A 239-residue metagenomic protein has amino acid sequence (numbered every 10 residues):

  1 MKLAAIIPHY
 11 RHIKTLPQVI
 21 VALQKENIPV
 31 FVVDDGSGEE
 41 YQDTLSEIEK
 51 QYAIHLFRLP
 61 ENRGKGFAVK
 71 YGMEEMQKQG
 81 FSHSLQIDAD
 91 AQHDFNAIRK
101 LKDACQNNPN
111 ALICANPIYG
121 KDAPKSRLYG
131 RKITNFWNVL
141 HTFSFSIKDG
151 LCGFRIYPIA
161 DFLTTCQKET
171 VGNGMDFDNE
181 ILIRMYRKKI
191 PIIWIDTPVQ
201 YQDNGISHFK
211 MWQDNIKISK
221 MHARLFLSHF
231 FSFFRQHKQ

Functional and structural regions predicted by a protein language model:
L3, K14, T170-Q239: Hydrophobic helical membrane-anchoring modules
H9-K25: Short, well-formed alpha-helical segments that are part of the catalytic scaffolds of diverse glycosyltransferases
T15-Q18, E39-I48, N96: Acidic helix N-cap motif at the loop->helix transition within catalytic regions of sugar-transfer enzymes
I28-S37, F57-L59, I87: Short beta-strand/loop segment that forms part of the nucleotide-sugar
D34-D43, A91: A conserved acidic beta->alpha catalytic loop
D35-E39, R63, G72: Conserved short acidic donor-positioning loop in nucleotide-sugar-dependent glycosyltransferases
E61, F67-K78, F95-M175, Q202-F209 (+1 more regions): Acceptor/aglycone-binding surface of glycosyltransferases and processive sugar-polymer synthases
F81-Q92: Short beta-strand-to-loop acidic/aromatic patch adjacent to the donor-nucleotide binding site
